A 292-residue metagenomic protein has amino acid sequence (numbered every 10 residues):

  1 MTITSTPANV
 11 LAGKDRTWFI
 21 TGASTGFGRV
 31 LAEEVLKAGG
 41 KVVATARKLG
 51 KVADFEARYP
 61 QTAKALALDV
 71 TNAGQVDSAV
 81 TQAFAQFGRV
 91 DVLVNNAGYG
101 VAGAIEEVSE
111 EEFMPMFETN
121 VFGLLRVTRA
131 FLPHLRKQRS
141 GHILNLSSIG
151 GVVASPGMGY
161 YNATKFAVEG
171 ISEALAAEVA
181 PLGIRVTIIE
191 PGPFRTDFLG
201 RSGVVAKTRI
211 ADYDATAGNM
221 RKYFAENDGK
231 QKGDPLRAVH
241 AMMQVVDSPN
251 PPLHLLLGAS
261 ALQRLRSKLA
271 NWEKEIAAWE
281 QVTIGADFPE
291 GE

Functional and structural regions predicted by a protein language model:
S24-T25: Conserved glycine-rich cofactor-binding loop
Q61, Q82-N95, V101: A glycine-rich helix->loop->beta "capping" turn within Rossmann-like NAD(P)(H)-dependent oxidoreductase domains
L68-S78, E110-E111: The beta1-alpha1 cofactor-binding region of Rossmann-like NAD(H)/NADP(H)-dependent oxidoreductases
A104-I105, E112-M114: Substrate-binding pocket helix/loop in short-chain dehydrogenase/reductase
T128, T164: Active-site helix of classical SDR
S148: Residue(s) in the substrate-gating loop at a strand-loop-helix junction that position the organic substrate next
P181-P251: SDR active-site lid
